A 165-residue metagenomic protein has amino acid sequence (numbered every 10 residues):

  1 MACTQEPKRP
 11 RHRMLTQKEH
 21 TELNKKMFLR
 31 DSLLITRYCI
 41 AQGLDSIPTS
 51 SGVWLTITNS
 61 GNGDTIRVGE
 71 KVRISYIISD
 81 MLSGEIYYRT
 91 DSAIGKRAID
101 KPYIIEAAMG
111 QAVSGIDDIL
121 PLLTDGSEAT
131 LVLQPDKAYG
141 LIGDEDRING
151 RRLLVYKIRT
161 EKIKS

Functional and structural regions predicted by a protein language model:
C3-S165: Cross-family detector of peptidyl-prolyl cis-trans isomerase
